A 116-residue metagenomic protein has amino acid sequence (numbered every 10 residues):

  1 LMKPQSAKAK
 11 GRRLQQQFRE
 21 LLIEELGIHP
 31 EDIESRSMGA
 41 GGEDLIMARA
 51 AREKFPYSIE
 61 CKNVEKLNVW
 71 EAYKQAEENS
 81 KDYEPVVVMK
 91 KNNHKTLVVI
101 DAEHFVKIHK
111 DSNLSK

Functional and structural regions predicted by a protein language model:
L1-K116: Catalytic phosphate/metal-binding cores of nucleic-acid and nucleotide-processing enzymes, i.e., regions that mediate
